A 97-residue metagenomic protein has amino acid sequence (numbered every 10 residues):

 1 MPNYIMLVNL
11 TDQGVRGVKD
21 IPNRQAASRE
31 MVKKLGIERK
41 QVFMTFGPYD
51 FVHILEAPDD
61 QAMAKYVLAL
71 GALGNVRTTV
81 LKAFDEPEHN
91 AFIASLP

Functional and structural regions predicted by a protein language model:
M1-P97: A compositional/biophysical signature of low hydrophobicity enriched in polar/charged and small residues
